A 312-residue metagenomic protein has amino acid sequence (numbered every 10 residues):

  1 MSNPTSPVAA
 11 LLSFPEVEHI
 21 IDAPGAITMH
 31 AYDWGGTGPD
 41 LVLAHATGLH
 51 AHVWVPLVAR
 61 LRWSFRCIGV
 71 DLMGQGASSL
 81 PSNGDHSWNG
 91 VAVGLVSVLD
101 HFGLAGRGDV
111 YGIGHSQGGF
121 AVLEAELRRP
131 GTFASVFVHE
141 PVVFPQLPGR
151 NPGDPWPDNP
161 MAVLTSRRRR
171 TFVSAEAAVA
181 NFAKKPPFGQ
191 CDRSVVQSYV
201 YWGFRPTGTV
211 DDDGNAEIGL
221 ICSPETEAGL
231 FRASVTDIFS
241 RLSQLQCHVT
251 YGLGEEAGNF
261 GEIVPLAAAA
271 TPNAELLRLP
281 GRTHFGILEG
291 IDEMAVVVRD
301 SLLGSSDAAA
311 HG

Functional and structural regions predicted by a protein language model:
M1-L43, R62-R66, D100-A105, R299 (+1 more regions): Alpha/beta-hydrolase fold catalytic core
L11-F14, P24-I27, Y32, L72-I113 (+1 more regions): Active-site loop/oxyanion-hole signature of alpha/beta-hydrolase fold enzymes
H30-L80: Conserved HGGG/HGGXW glycine-rich cap/lid loop of the alpha/beta-hydrolase fold
V53-V55, S78-G84, L147-R150, E262: Conserved catalytic-core motifs of eukaryotic protein kinase domains, centered on the activation segment
G108-N151: Conserved hydrolase catalytic core segment
Q146-D212, L230: Helix-rich cap/lid subdomain of alpha/beta-hydrolase
S194, F204-A269, R278: Conserved serine/cysteine hydrolase catalytic core
L279-A295: Catalytic histidine-centered segment of alpha/beta-hydrolase-like enzymes
